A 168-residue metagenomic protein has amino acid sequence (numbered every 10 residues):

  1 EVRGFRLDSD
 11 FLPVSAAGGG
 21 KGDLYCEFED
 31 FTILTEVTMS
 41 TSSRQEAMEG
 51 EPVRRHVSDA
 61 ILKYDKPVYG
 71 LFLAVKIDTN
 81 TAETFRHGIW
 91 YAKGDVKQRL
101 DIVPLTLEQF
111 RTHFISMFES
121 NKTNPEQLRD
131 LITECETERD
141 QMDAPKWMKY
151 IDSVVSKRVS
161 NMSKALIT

Functional and structural regions predicted by a protein language model:
E1-V159: Catalytic core segments in nucleotide and nucleic-acid processing enzymes
S160-T168: N-terminal, leucine/charged-rich tether regions that mediate assembly and partner docking in large macromolecular
